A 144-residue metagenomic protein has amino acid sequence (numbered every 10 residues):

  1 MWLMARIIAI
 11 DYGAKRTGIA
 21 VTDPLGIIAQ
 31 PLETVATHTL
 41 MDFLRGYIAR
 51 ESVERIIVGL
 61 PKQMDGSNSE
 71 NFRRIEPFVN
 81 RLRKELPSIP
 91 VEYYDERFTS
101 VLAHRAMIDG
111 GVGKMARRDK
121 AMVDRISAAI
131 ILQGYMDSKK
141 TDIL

Functional and structural regions predicted by a protein language model:
W2-I10, A14-K15, A20-L144: Phosphate- and other anionic-substrate recognition elements at nucleic-acid/protein interfaces
